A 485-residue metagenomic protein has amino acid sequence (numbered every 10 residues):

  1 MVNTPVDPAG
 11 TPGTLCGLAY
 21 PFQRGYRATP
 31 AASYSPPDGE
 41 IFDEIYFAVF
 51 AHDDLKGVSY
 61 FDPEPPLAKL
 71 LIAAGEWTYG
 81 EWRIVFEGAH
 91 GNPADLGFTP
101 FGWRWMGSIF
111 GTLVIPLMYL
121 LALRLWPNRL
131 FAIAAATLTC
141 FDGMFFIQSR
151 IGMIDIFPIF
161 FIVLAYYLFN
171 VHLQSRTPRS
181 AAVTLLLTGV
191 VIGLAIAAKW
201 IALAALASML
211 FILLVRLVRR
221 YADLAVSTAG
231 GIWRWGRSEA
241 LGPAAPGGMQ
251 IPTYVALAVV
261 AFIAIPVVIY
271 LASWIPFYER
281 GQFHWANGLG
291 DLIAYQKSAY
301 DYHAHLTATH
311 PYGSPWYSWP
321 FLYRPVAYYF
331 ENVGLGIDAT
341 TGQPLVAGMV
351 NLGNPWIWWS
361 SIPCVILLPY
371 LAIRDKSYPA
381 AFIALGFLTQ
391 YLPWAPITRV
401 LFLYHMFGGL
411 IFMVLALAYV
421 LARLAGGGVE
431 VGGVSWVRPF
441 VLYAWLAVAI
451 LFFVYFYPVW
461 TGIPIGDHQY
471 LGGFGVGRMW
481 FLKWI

Functional and structural regions predicted by a protein language model:
P5, G10-T11, F22, Y26 (+8 more regions): Transmembrane helical bundles and short interhelical boundary loops of multi-pass, membrane-embedded
G10, L15-G25, P36-A48, S59-A74 (+3 more regions): Extracytoplasmic catalytic/substrate-binding loops of multi-pass membrane glycan-assembly enzymes
I84-A94, L113, M118-F141, R176-V183 (+1 more regions): Transmembrane-helix signature of polytopic, membrane-embedded enzymes that assemble or transfer cell-envelope glycans
P93, F101, W105-W126, L164-L168 (+1 more regions): Transmembrane-helix motifs of polytopic, lipid-linked glycan transferases
G107, R124, M144-F157, A198-I201: Short acidic/glycine- and proline-prone juxtamembrane loop motifs at membrane-interface regions of multi-pass membrane
A135-C140, I147, Y167, I192 (+1 more regions): Short helix- or helix-capping micro-motifs that position conserved polar/aromatic residues at function-defining sites
A165-T184, L214-A222: Membrane-interface transmembrane helices that cradle and orient dolichyl/undecaprenyl
N332, V350-K376: Hydrophobic, aromatic-rich transmembrane alpha-helices and their immediate juxtamembrane boundary segments
